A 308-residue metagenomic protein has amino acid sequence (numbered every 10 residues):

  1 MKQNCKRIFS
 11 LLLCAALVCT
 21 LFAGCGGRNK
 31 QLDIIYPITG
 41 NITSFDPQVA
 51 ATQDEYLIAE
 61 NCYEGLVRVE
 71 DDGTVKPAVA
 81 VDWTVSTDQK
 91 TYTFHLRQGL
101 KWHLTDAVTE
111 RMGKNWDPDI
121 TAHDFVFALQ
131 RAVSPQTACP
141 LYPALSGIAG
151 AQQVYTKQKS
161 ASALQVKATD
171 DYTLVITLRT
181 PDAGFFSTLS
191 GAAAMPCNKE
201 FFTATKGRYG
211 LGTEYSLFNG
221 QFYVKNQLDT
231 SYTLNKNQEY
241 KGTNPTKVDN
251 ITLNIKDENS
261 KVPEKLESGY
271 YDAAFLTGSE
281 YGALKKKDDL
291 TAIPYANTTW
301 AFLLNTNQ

Functional and structural regions predicted by a protein language model:
M1-I34, S44-P47, T74: Short, low-complexity disordered leader/linker segments with a strong preference for bacterial N-terminal type II
Q3-I8, D71, Q98-P135, Q221-Q308: Extracytoplasmic/periplasmic ligand-capture domains
R28-K30, I42-V49, G73-K76, W102-H103 (+4 more regions): Short, solvent-exposed loop/turn elements at domain surfaces
Q31, N61, A78-A80, T87-T91 (+6 more regions): Extracytoplasmic
I34-T39, A274: Short, well-ordered beta-strand segments
P37-T87, L217-F218: N-terminal lobe/hinge region of extracytoplasmic solute-binding protein
G73-K101, Q136-E200: Surface-exposed ligand-recognition segments of extracellular binding domains, strongest in the long/variable loop
K159-A163, K167-Y172, L178-T246, N250 (+1 more regions): Gly/Pro-rich hinge or "lid" segments in bacterial periplasmic/extracellular proteins
